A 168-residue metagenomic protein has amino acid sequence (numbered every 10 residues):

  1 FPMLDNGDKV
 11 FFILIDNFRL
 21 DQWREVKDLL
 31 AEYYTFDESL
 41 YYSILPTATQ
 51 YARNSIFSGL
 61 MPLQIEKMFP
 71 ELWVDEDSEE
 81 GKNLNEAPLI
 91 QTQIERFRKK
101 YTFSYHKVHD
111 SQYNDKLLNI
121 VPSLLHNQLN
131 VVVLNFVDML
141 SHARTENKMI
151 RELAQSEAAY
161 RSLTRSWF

Functional and structural regions predicted by a protein language model:
F1, I150-A154, L163-W167: Conserved helicase/translocase P-loop NTPase motor core
F1-K9, V121-S123: A short acidic-Thr-Gly-centered motif at the start of a beta-strand
M3, Q22-K27, H142-T145: A short acidic (Asp/Glu
G7-V26, I56, N130-L134, F168: Beta-strand elements within well-structured catalytic alpha/beta cores of enzymes that handle phosphate/sulfate esters
D8-L20, Y42, P46, E157-R161: Short, charged/polar micro-motifs that form catalytic or ligand-binding hotspots
E25, E32-D37: N-terminal extension/subdomain marker
E32, L45-A158: His/Asp/Glu-rich, glycine-adjacent segments that coordinate divalent cations and/or stabilize oxyanion chemistry on
T35-T49, Y160-W167: A generic structural motif
